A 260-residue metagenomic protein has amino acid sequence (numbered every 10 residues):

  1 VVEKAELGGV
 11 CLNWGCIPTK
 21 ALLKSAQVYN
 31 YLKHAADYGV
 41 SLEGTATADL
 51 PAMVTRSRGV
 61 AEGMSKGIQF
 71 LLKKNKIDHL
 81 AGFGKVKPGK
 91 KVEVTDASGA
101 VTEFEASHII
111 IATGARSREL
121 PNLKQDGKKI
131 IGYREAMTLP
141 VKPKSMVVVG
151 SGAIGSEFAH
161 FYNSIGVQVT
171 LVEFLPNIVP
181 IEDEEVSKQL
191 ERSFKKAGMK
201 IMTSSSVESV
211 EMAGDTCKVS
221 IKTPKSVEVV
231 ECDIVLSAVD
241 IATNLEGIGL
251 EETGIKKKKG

Functional and structural regions predicted by a protein language model:
V1, V147-V148, L171: Hydrophobic Val/Ile/Leu positions in short beta-strands of Rossmann-like dinucleotide-binding domains
K4-A5, V149-G152: Glycine-rich Rossmann-fold phosphate-binding loop(s) that bind the pyrophosphate of adenine dinucleotide cofactors
K4-K142, T170, L175-V179, E185-V186 (+2 more regions): Glycine-rich flavin
T55, I111-A112, V148, S237-A238 (+1 more regions): Redox-cofactor binding/interface segments in oxidoreductases and associated redox assembly factors
S98-H108, K225-I234, L245: Core beta-strand elements of the Rossmann-like FAD/NAD(P) dinucleotide-binding domain in flavoenzyme oxidoreductases
G127-K142, I234-G260: FAD-site-proximal beta/loop scaffold in flavoenzymes
G155-S156: N-terminal Rossmann-fold NAD(P) dinucleotide-binding loop
A159-S164: Gly/Ala-rich phosphate-binding loop of Rossmann-like dinucleotide-binding domains, activating on the conserved
